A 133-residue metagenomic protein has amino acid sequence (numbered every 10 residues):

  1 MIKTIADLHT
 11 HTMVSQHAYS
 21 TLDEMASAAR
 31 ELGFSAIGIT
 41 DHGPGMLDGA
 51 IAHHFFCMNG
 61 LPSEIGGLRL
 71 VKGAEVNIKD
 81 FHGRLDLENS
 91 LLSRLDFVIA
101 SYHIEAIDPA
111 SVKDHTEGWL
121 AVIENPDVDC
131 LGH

Functional and structural regions predicted by a protein language model:
I2: Catalytic phosphate/metal-binding cores of nucleic-acid and nucleotide-processing enzymes, i.e., regions that mediate
I5-S15, I39-H42, L131-G132: Histidine-centered catalytic micro-motifs
L8, T12-S27, F56: N-terminal pre-domain/capping segments
A28-A29, P62: Short secondary-structure boundary/capping segments within folded domains
R30-G33, I123-E124: Non-catalytic positions within long, well-ordered alpha-helices that form the structural scaffold/packing of enzyme
S35-I39, V71: Short, well-structured secondary-structure segments
G43, D48-H133: Extended substrate/RNA-proximal surfaces in nucleic-acid metabolism proteins
